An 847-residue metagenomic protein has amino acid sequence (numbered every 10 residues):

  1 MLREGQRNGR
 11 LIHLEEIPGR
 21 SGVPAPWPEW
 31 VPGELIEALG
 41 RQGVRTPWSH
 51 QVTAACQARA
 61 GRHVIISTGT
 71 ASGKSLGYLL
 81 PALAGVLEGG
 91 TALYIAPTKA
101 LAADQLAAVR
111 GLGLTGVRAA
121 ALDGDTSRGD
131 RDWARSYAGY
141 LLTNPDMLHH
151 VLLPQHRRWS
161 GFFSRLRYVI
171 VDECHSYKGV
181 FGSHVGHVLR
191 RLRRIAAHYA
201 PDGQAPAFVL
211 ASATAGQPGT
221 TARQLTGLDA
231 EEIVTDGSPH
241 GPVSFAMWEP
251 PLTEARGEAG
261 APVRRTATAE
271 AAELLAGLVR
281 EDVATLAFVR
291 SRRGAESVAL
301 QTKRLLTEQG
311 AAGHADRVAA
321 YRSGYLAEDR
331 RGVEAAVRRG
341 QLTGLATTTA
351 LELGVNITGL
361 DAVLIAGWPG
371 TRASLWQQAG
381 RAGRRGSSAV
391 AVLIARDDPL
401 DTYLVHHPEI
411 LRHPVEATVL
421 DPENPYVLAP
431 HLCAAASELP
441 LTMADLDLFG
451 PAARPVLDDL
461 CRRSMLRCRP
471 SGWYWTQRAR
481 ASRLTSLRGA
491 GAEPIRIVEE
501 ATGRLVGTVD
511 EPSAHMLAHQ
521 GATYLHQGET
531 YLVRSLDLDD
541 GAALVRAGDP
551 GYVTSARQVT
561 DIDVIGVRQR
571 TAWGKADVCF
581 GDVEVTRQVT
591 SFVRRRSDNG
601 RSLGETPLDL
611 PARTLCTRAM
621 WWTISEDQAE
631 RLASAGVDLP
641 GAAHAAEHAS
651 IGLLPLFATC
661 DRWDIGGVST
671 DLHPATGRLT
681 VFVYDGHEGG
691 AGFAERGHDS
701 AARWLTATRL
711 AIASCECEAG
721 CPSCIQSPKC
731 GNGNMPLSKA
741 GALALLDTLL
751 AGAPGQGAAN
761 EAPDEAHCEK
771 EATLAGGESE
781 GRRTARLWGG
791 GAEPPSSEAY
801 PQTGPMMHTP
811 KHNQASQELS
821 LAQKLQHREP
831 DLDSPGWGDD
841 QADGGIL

Functional and structural regions predicted by a protein language model:
M1-L11, S291, Q527-L536, A542: Structured, non-catalytic alpha/beta "coupling" segments that mediate domain-domain communication and provide generic
L2-Q42, T46-S49, T53, R59-A60 (+5 more regions): Helicase motor core with emphasis on the C-terminal RecA-like subdomain
R45, L87-G89, L274-L275, D282 (+5 more regions): ASCE P-loop NTPase motor cores of helicases and related translocases
T68, L345, A675, I846-L847: Phosphate-backbone binding and catalysis cores of DNA-processing enzymes
S388-A391, D397-P414, D421, Y426 (+6 more regions): Extended Lys/Arg-rich polyanion-binding regions
C715, G720-C724: Short cysteine clusters
I725, K729-N732: Auxiliary Fe-S-binding modules of radical SAM enzymes
L749-L847: Acidic, low-complexity intrinsically disordered tails
